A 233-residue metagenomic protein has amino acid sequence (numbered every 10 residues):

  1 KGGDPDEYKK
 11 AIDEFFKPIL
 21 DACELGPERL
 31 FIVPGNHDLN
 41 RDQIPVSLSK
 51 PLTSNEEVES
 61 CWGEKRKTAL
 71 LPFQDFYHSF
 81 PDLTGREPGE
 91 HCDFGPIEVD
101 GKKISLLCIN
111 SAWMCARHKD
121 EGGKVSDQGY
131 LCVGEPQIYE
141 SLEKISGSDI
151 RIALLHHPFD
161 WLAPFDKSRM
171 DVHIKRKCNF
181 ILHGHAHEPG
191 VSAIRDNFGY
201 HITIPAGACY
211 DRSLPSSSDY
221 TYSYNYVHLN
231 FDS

Functional and structural regions predicted by a protein language model:
K1, N36-H37, S111-A112, H156-P158 (+2 more regions): Active-site metal-binding loops of divalent metal-dependent hydrolases
G2-D4, D38-Q43, M114-R117, W161-A163 (+2 more regions): Short catalytic/ligand-binding loop motif for oxyanion handling, primarily in non-cytosolic enzymes, centered on
K10-C132: Extended active-site neighborhood of metal-dependent phosphoesterases/phosphodiesterases
E28, K103, G147-I150, F231: Short coil/turn segments at beta-strand junctions that form active-site/ligand-binding loops
F31-V33, L107, I152, F180-L182 (+1 more regions): Hydrophobic/aromatic beta-strand patches that form the interior of the parallel beta-sheet core in alpha/beta enzyme
W113-I181, A186, V191: Active-site-proximal segments of metal-dependent phosphoesterases and phosphodiesterases across multiple
D160-D232: Conserved beta-sheet core of the metallophosphoesterase superfamily
